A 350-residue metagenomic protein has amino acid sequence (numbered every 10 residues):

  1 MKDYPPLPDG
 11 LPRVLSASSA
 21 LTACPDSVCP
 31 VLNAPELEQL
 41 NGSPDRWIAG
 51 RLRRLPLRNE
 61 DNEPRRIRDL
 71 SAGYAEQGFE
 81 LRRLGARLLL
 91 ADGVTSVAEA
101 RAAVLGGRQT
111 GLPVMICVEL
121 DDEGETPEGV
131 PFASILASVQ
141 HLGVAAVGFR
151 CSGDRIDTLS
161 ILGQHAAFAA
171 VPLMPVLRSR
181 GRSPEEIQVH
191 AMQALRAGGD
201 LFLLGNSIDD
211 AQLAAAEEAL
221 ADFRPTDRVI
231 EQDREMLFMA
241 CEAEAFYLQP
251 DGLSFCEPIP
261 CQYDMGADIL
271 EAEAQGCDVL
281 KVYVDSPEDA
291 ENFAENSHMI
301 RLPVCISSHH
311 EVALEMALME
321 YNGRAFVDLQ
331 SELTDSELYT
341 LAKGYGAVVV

Functional and structural regions predicted by a protein language model:
M1-V350: Domain-level signal for soluble alpha/beta catalytic cores
